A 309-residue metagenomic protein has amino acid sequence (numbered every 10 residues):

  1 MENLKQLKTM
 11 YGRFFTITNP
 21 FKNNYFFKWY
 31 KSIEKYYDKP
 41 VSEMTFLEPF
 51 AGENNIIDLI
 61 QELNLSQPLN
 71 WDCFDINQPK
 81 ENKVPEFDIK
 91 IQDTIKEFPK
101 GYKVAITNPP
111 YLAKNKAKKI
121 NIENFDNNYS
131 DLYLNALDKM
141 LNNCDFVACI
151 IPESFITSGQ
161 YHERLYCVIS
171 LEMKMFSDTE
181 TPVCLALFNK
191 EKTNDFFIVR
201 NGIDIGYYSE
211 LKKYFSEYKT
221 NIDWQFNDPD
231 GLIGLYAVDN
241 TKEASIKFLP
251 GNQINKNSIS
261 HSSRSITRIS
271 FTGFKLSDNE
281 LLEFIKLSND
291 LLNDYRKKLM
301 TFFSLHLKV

Functional and structural regions predicted by a protein language model:
M1-E48, N55-L59, I233-V309: S-adenosyl-L-methionine
Y11-I17, A117-Y129: Glycine-rich phosphate-binding "P-loop"
V41-M44, S66-L69, Y102, C144: A general structural motif
F46-I57, I89-N124, Y133-M140, F146-S154: Conserved proline-anchored active-site loop of SAM-dependent methyltransferases that bridges a beta-strand
N70-D75: Conserved SAM-binding motif I beta-strand of class I
Q78-F87, E97-G101, T157-E163: Short loop/helix-cap segments at secondary-structure boundaries that form the rim of catalytic
Y129-L187: Conserved Class I SAM-dependent methyltransferase catalytic core
T179-I233: Flexible, glycine-/basic-rich loop-and-beta segments that form/coincide with the SAM-dependent methyltransferase
